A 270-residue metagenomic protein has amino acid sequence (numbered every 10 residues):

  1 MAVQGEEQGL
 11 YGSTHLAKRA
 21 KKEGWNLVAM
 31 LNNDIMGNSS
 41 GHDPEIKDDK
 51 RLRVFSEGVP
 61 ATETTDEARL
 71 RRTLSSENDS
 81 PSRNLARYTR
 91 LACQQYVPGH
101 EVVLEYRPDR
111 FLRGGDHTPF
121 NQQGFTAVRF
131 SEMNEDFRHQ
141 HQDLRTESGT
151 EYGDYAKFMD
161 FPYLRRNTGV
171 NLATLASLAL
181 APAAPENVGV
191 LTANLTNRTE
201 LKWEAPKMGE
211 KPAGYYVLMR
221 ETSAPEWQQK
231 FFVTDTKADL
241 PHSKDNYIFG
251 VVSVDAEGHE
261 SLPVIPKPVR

Functional and structural regions predicted by a protein language model:
G5-G115: Metal-dependent peptidase/peptidase-like ectodomains
S39-D48, L104-P182: Active-site-adjacent mobile loop/cap segments within catalytic or ligand-binding domains
P182-L191: Proline-enriched interdomain boundary motifs that mark the N-terminal boundary and often initiate the first structured
N197-E210: Conserved aromatic anchor
G214-L218: Short beta-strand elements bearing conserved aromatic residues within extracellular beta-rich modules
Q228-D235: Short beta-strand segments within Ig-like beta-sandwich modules, predominantly Fibronectin type-III
D239-E260: Beta-strand-rich modules
A256-R270: Extracellular fibronectin type III
